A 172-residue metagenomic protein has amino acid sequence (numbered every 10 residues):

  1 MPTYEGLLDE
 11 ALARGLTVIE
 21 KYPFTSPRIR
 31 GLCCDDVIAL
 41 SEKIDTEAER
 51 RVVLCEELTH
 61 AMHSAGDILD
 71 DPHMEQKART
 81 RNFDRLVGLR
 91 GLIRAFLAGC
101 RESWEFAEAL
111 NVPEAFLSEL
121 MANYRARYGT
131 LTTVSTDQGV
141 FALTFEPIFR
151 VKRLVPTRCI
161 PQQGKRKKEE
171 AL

Functional and structural regions predicted by a protein language model:
M1-L172: Active-site hotspot residues in diverse enzymes, especially metal/ion-binding acidic/histidine motifs
